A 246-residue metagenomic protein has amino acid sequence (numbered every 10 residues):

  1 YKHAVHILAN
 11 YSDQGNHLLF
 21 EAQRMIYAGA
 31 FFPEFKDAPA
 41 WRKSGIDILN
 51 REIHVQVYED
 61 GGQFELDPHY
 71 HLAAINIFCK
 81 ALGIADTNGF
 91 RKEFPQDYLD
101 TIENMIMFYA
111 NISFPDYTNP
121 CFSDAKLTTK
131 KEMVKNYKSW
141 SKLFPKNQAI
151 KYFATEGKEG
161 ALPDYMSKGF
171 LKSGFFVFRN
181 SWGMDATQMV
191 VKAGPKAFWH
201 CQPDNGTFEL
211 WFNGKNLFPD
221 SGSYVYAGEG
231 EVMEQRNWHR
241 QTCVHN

Functional and structural regions predicted by a protein language model:
Y1-E103: Aromatic-lined, polymer-binding surfaces characteristic of secreted/periplasmic polysaccharide-degrading enzymes
H3, H17, Y70-H71, H200-N205 (+1 more regions): Histidine-centered active-site/metal-ligand motif
Q14, A30, I46, E52-I53 (+8 more regions): Generic structural signal for short, flexible, solvent-exposed coil/loop and linker residues
G15, A125-K126, K130-V134, K142 (+1 more regions): CBM-like, beta-strand-rich accessory domains located in the C-terminal region of large, secreted polysaccharide-active
G62-F218: Carbohydrate-active enzyme catalytic cores, enriched for enzymes that act on polyanionic acidic polysaccharides
P203-N246: Active-site rim segments in enzyme catalytic domains, especially the processed small/beta chain of N-terminal
